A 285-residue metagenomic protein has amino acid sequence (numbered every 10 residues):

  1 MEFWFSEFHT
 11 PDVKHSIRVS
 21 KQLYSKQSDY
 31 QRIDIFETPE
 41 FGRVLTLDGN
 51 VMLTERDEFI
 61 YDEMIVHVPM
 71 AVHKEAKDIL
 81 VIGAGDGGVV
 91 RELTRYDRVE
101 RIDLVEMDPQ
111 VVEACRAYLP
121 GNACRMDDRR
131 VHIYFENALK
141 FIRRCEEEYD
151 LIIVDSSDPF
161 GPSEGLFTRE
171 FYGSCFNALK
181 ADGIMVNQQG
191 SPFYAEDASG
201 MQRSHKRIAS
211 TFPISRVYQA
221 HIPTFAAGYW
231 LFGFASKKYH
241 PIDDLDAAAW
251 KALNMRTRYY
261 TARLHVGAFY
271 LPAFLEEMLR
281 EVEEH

Functional and structural regions predicted by a protein language model:
M1-D34, A227-H285: SAM/dcSAM-binding transferase cores
M1-M52, D57-E63, H67-M70, K74: N-terminal accessory segments
E2-W4, L53-D182, Y194-M201, L279: The AdoMet/dcAdoMet-binding core of the Class I SAM-like
N50, Q189-G190: Glycine- and acidic
Y172-G173, A198-Q219, G233: Conserved Class I S-adenosyl-L-methionine
D182-Q189: Conserved beta-strand signature within the Rossmann-like core of class I S-adenosyl-L-methionine
N187, F212-Q219, I242-L245: Acidic/polar loop patches that form or flank catalytic/metal-binding clefts of enzymes that bind anionic ligands
A220-T224: Short proline/glycine-enriched turn/loop segments at secondary-structure junctions
